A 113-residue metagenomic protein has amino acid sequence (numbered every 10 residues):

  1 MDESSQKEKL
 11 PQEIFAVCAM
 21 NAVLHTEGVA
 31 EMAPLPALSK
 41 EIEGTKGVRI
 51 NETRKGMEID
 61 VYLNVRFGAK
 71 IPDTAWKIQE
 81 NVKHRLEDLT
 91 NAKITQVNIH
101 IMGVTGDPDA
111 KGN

Functional and structural regions predicted by a protein language model:
M1-E3: A short, surface-exposed helix-loop junction/capping segment
S5-K7, K70: Short, contiguous strand/loop micro-motifs
K7-V48: N-proximal, solvent-exposed amphipathic alpha-helical segments enriched in charged/polar residues
M32-N64, I101-G103: Short edge beta-strands and adjacent turn/loop segments
E58-W76: A short interface-forming secondary-structure element
V65-A69, L86-D88, G103: Beta-strand elements of well-folded, non-transmembrane domains
I71-T90: Short, non-transmembrane amphipathic alpha-helical segments
Q96-N113: Short, highly charged C-terminal tails/helix-capping segments
